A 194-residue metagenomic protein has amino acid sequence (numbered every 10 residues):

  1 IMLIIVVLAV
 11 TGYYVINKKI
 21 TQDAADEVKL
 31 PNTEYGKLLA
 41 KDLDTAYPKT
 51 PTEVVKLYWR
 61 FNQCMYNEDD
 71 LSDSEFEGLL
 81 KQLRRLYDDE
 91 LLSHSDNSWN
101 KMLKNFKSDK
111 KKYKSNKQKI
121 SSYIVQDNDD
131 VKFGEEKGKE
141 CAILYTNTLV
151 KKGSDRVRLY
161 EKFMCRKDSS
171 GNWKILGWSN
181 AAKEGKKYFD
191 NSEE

Functional and structural regions predicted by a protein language model:
I1-Y14: Hydrophobic membrane-insertion alpha-helices, especially the h-region of bacterial N-terminal signal peptides
G12-A24: Hydrophobic single-pass membrane-insertion segments
T21-T33, R156-E194: Short beta-strand edge/turn micro-motifs at domain boundaries
T33-K114: Core segments of small alpha/beta cavity-forming domains
V54, A142, L159-E161: Hydrophobic core residues within well-ordered beta-strands of beta-rich domains
M102-G153: Surface-exposed, charged secondary-structure patches
